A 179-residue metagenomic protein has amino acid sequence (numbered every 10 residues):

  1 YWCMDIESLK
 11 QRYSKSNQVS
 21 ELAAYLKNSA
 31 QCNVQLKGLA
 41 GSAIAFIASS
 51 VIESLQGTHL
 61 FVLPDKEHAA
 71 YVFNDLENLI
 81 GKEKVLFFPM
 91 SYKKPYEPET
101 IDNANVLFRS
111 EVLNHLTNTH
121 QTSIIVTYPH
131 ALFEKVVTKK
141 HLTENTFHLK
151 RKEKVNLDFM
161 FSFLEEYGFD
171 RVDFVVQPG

Functional and structural regions predicted by a protein language model:
Y1-G179: ASCE RecA-like P-loop NTPase motor cores that couple ATP hydrolysis to mechanical translocation on nucleic acids
